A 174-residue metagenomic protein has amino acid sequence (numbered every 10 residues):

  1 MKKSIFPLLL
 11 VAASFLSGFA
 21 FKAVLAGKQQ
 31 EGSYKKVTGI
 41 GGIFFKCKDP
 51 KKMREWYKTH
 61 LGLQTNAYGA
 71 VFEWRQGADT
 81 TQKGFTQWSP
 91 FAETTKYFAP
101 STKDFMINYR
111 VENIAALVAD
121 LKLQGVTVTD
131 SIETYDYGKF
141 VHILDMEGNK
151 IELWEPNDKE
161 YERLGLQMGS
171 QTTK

Functional and structural regions predicted by a protein language model:
M1-L9: Bacterial N-terminal signal peptides that target proteins for export
K3-S4, K22-G39, A67-Y68, V118-K174: Vicinal oxygen chelate
S14-V24: Alpha-helical oligomerization interfaces
Y34-T38, F44-S89, K139-V141: Core segments of cupin and vicinal oxygen chelate
I40-K48, T95-L121, K139-L144, N149: Vicinal oxygen chelate
L61-Q64, N108-R110, D130-E133: Short linear motifs in intrinsically disordered
Q76, A92, E155-N157: Residue-level signal for short segments within beta-strands and strand-turn junctions of well-structured beta-sheet
D79-F105: Mid-chain, structured segments of secreted extracytoplasmic proteins
